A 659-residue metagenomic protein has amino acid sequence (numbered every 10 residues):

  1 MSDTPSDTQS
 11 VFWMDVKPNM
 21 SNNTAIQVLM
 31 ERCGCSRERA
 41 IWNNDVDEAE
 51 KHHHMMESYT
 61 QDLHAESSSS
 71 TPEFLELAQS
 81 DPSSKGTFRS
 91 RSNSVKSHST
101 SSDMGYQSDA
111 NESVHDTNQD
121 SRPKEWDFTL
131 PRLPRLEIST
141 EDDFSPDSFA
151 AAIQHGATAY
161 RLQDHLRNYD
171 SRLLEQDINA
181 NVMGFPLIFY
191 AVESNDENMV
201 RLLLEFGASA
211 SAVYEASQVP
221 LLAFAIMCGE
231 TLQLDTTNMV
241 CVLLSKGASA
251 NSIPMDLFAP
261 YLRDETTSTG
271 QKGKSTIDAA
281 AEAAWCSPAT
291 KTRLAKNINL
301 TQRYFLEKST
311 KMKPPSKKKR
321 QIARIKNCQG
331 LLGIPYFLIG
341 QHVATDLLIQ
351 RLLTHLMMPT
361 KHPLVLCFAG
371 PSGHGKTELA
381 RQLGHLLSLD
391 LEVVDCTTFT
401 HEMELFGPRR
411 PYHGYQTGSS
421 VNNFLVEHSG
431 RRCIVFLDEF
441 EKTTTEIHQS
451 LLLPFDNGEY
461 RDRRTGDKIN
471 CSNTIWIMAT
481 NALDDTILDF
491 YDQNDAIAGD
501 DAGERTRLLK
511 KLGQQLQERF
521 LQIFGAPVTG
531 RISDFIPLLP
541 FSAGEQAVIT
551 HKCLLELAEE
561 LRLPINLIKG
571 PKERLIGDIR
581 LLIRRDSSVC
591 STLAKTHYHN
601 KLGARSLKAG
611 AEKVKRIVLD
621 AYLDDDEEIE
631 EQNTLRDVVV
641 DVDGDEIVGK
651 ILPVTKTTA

Functional and structural regions predicted by a protein language model:
S2-E193, R201, L306: Intrinsically disordered, low-complexity regulatory segments in ankyrin-centric signaling systems
L136-Q154, Q176-V192, V213-G229, I253-A281: Ankyrin-repeat boundary/"N-cap" motif
G156-A157, N195, G229, D235: Ankyrin-repeat intra-repeat helix-capping/turn positions
T158-Y160, E197, T237, T445: Ankyrin repeat helix-2 register
D164-D177, R201-A210, N238-S249: Ankyrin repeat domain, specifically the short helix-to-loop turn at the C-terminus of the second helix of each repeat
F189, V200-E205, V240-S245, P335 (+4 more regions): Amphipathic alpha-helical interaction motifs in eukaryotic regulatory proteins
V200, A212-V213, L234, S252-I253 (+2 more regions): Intrinsically disordered, low-complexity regions enriched in proline, serine, glycine and charged residues
L257-A659: AAA+ P-loop NTPase nucleotide-binding core of proteostasis motors
